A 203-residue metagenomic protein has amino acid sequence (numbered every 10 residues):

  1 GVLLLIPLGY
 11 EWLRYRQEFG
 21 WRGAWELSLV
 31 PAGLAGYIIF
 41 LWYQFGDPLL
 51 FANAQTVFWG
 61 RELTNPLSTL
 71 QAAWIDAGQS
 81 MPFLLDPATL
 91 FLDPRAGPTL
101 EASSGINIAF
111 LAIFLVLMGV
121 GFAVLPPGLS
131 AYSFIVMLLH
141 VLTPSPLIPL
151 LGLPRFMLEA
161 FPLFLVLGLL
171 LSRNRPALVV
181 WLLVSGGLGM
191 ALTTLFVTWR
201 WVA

Functional and structural regions predicted by a protein language model:
V2, G23-S28, L129-S130, E159 (+1 more regions): Hydrophobic alpha-helical transmembrane segments
V2-E11, A32, I135-T143, F164 (+1 more regions): Short aromatic/hydrophobic helix-turn
L3, L150-L170: Hydrophobic/aromatic-rich transmembrane helices and adjacent perimembrane loops
I6-L117, G128-S133: Membrane-lumen/periplasm interface segments of specific transmembrane helices in polyprenyl phosphate-linked
Y10-R22, L167-L182: Membrane-interface junctions at the ends of membrane-embedded or membrane-associated helices
L27-L34, R173-V202: Signature aromatic-anchored transmembrane alpha helix within multi-pass, membrane-resident enzymes that catalyze glycan
A123-S145: Transmembrane alpha-helix segments characteristic of polytopic inner-membrane glycan-assembly/cell-envelope
V141-L158, W199-A203: Membrane-interface catalytic loops of GT-C/OST-like multi-pass glycosylation enzymes that act
